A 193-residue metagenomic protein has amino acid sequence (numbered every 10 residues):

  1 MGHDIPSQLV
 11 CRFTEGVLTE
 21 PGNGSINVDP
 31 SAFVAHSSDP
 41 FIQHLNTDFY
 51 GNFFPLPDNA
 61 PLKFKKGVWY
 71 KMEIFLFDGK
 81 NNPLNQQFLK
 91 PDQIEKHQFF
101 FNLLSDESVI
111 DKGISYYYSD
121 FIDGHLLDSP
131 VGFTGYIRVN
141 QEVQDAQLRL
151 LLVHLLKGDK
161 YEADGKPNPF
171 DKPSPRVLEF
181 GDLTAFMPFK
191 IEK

Functional and structural regions predicted by a protein language model:
G2-K193: First exposed extracellular module after export/assembly in secreted or surface-exposed proteins
